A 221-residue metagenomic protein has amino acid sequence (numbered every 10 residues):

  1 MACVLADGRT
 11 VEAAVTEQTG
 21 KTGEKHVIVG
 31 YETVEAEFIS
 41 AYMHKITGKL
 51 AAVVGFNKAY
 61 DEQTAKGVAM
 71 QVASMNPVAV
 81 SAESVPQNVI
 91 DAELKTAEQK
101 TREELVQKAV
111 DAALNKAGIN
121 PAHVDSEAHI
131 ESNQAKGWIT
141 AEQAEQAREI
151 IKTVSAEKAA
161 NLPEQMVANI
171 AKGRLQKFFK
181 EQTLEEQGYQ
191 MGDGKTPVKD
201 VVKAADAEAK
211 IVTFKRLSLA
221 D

Functional and structural regions predicted by a protein language model:
M1-D221: N-terminal assembly/interaction segments in proteins that build large macromolecular machines
